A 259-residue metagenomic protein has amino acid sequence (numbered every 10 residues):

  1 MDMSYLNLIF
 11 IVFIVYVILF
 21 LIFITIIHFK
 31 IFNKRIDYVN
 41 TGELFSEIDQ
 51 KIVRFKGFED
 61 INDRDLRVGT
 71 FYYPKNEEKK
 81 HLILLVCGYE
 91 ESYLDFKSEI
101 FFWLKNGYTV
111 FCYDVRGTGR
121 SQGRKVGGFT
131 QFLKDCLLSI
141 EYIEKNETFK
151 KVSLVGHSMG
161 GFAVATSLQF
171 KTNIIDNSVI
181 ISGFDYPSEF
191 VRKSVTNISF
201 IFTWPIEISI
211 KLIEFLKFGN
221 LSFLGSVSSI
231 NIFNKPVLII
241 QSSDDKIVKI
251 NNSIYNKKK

Functional and structural regions predicted by a protein language model:
D2-N62, V68-Y73: An N-terminal hydrophobic leader/cap segment in hydrolases
Y89-F102: The serine-hydrolase catalytic nucleophile loop
E90, T118-E147, K151: Catalytic nucleophile-loop/oxyanion-hole region of alpha/beta-hydrolase and closely related hydrolase-like folds
I100-Q122: Conserved alpha/beta-hydrolase
G156-G160, V164: Gly/Ala-rich beta-loop-alpha elbow adjacent to hydrolase catalytic centers
T166-N220: Hydrolase active-site cap/lid region
I232-N234, I239-Q241, D245: Short beta-strand/loop motif that positions the catalytic acidic residue of the alpha/beta-hydrolase fold
K246-N252: Conserved alpha/beta-hydrolase "acid-adjacent" motif
